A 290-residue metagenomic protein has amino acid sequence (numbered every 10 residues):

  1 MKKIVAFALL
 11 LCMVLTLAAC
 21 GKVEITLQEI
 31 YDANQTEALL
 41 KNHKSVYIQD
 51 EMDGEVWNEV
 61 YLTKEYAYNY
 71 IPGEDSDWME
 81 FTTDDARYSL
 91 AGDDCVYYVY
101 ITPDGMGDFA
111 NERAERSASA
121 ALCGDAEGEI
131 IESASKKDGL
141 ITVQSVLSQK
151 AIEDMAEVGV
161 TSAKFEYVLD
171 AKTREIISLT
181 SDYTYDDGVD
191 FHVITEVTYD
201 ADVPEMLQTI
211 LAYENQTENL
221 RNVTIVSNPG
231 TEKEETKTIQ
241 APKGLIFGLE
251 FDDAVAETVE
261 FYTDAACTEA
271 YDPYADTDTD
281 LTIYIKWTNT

Functional and structural regions predicted by a protein language model:
I4-K22: Sec-dependent N-terminal signal peptides of Gram-positive bacterial secreted proteins and lipoproteins
T16-K64, V203-E218: N-terminal leader/targeting segments and the immediate start of mature chains
A38-S45, V60-N69, F81-R87, D138 (+2 more regions): Short, solvent-exposed coil/turn segments at beta-strand boundaries
Q49-E55, D93-D94, T184-G188: Hydrophobic lipid-interacting interfaces of membrane-associated proteins
E55-S117: An acidic-aromatic
E74-D75, D138-T217: Gly/Pro-enriched, hydrophobic low-complexity segments that function as extracytoplasmic propeptides/linkers
E127-K136, Y183: Short amphipathic beta-strand and strand-loop transition segments with alternating hydrophobic
E218-T290: Secondary-structure capping and domain/repeat boundary segments
